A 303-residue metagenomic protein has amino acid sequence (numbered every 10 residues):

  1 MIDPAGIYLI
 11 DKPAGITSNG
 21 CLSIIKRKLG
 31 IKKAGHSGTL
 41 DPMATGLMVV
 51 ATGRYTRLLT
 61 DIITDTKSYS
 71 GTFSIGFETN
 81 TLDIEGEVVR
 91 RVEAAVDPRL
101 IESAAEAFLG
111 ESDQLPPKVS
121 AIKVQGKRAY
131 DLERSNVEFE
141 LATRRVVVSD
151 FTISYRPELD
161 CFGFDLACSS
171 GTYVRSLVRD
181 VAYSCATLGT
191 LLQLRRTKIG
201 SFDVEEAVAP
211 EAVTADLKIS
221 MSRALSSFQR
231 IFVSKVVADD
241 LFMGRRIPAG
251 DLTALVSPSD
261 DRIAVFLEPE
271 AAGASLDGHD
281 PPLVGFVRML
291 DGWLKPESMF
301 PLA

Functional and structural regions predicted by a protein language model:
M1-P13, N19-H36, L40, A44-L47 (+1 more regions): Accessory RNA 3′-end/elbow-binding domains used by RNA modification enzymes
M1-S176, D180-E205, F286: RNA pseudouridine synthases
